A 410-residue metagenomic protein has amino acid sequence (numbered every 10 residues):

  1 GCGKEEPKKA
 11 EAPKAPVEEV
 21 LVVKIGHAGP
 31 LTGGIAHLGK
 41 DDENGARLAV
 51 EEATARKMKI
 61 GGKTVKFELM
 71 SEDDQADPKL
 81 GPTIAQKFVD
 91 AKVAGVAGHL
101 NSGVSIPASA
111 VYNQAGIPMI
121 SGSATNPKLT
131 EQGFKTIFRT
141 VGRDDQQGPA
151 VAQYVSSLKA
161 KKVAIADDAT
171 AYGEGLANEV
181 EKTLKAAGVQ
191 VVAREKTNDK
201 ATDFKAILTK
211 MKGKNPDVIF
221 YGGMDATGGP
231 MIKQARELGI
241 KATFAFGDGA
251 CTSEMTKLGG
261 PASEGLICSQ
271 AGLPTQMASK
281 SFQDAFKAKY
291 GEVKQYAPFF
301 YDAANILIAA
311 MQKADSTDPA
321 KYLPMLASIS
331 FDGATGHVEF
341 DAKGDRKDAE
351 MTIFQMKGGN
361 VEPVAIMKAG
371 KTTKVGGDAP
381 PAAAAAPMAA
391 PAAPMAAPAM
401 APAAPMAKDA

Functional and structural regions predicted by a protein language model:
C2-A410: Extracytosolic ligand-binding ectodomains
